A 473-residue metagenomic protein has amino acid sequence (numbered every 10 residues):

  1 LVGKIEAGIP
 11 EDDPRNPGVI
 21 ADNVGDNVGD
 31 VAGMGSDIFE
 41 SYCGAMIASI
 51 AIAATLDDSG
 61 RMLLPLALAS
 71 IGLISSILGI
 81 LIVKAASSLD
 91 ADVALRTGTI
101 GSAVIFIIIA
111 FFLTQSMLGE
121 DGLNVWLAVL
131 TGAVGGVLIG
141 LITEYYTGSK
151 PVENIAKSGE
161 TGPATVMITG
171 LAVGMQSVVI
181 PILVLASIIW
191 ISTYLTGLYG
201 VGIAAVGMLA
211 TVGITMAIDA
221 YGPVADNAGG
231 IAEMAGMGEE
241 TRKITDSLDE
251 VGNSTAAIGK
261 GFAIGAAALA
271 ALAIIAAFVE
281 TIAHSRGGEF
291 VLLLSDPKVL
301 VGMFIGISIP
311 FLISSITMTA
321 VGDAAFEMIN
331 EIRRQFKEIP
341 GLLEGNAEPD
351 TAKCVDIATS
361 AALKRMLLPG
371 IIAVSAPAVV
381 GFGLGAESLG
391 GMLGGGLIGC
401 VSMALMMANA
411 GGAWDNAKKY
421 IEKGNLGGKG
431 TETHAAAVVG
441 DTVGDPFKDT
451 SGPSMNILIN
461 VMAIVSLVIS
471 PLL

Functional and structural regions predicted by a protein language model:
L1-L473: Hydrophobic packing and interface segments
